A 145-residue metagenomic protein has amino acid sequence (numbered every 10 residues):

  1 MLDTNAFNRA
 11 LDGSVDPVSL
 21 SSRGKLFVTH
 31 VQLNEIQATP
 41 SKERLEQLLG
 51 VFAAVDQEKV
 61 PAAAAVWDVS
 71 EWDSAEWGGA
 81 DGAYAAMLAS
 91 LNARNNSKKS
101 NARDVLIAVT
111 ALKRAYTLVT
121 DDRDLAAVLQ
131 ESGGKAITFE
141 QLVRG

Functional and structural regions predicted by a protein language model:
M1, L33, S97, A108 (+1 more regions): Acidic, PIN/NYN-like endoribonuclease modules and their adjacent C-terminal/linker elements
M1-D56: Short, well-structured N-terminal submotif of metal-dependent ribonuclease cores
L26, Q57-K59, L118, A136: Conserved beta-strand scaffold positions in the cores of enzyme catalytic domains, especially in NTP/NDP-utilizing
L33, E46-A53, D81, A85-N92 (+1 more regions): Generic detector of well-ordered alpha-helical segments enriched in charged/polar residues, highlighting helical
N34-I36, A62-V69, Q141-G145: A short acidic, often aromatic-flanked loop/helix-cap motif at beta-alpha or helix-coil junctions that lines enzyme
K42, V51, E58-A63, N101 (+1 more regions): General structural signal for secondary-structure boundaries
A54-V55, V66, L129: Residue-level signal for alpha-helical context at structural boundaries
V60-T117, R123: Active-site neighborhoods of divalent-metal-dependent phosphate/nucleic-acid chemistry enzymes
